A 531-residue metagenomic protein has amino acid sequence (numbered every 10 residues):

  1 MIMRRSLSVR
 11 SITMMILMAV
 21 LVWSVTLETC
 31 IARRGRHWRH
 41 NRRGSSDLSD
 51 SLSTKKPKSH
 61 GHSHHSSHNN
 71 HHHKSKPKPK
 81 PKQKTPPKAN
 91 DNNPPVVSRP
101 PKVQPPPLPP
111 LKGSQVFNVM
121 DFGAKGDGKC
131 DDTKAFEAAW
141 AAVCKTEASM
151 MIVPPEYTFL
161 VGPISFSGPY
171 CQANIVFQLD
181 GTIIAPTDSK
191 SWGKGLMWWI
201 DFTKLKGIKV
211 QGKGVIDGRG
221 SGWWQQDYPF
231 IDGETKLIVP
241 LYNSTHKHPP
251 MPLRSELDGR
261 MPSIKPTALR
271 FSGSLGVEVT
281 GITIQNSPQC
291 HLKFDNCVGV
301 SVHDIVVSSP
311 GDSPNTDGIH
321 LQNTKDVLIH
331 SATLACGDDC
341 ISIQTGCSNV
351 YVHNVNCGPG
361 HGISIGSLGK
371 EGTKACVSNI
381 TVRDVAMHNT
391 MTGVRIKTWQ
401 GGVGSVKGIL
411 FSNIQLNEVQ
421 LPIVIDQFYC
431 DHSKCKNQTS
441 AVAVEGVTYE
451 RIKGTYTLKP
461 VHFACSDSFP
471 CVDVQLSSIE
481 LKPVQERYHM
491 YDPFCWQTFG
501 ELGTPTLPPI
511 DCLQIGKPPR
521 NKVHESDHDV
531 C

Functional and structural regions predicted by a protein language model:
I2-C531: Extracellular/periplasmic carbohydrate-active domains that bind, remodel, or depolymerize complex polysaccharides
